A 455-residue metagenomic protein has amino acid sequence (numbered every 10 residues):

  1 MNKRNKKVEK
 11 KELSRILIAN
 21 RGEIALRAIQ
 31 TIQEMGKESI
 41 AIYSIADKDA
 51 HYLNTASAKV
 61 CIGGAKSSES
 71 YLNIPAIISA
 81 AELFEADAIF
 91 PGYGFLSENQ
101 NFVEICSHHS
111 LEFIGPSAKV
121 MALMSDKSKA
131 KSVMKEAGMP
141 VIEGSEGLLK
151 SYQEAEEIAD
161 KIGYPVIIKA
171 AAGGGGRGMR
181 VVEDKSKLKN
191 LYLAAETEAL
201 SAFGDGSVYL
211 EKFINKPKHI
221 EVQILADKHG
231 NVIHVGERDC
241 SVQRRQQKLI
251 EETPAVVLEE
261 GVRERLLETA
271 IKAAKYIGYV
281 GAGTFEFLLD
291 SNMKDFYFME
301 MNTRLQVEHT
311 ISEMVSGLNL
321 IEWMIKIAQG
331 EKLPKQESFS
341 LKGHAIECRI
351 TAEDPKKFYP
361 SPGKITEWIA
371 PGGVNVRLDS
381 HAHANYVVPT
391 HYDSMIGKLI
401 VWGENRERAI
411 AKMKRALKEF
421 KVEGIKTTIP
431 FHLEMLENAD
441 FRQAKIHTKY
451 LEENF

Functional and structural regions predicted by a protein language model:
M1-E136, L149-E157, R408: ATP-binding N-terminal substructure of ATP-dependent carboxylate-amine bond-forming enzymes
K7-R27, T31-E34, S39, K59-V60 (+4 more regions): ATP-dependent carboxylate activation and anion-phosphoryl transfer catalytic cores that bind Mg-ATP to form
G144-S145: Conserved beta3 strand of the protein kinase N-lobe
I158-I167: Acidic/histidine-enriched active-site and ligand-binding environments that engage anionic O-linkages
A170: N-terminal nucleotide-binding beta1-loop-alpha1 segment
G176-G178: A short acidic, helix-capping loop that chelates divalent metal ions and anchors anionic groups
